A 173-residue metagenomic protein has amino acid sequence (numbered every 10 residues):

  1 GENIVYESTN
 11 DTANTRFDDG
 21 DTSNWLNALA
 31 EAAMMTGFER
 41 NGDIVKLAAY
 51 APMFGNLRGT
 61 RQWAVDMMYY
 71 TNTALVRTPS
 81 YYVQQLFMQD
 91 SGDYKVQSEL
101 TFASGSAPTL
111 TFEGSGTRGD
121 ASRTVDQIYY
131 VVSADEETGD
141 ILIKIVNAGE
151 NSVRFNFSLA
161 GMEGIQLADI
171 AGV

Functional and structural regions predicted by a protein language model:
G1-T12, I145, A168-V173: Proteins with a high burden of low-complexity, intrinsically disordered sequence enriched in S/T/G/P/A and R, requiring
E2-Y129, E137-T138: Aromatic/acidic polysaccharide-binding cleft in carbohydrate-active enzymes
I44, Q166-D169: Short loop/turn motifs at secondary-structure junctions
Q62-T71, E99, I145-V146, R154-G161 (+1 more regions): Composition- and surface-driven signal marking solvent-exposed, interaction-prone regions in large proteins
R123-L167: Carbohydrate-binding surface patches
